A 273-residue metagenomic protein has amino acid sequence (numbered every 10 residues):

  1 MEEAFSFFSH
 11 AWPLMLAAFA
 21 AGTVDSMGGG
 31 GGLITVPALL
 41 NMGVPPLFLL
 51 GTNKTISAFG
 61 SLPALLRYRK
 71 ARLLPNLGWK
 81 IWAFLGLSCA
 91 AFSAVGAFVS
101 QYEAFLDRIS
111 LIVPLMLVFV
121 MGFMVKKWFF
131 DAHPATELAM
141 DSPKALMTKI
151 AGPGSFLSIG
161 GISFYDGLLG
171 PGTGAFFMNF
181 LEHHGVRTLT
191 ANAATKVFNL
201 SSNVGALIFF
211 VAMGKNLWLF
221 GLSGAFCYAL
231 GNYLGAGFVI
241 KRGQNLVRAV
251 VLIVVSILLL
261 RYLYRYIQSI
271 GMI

Functional and structural regions predicted by a protein language model:
M1-A17, A21, P37-P46, R67-L168 (+2 more regions): Juxtamembrane transmembrane-helix boundary motif
T23-G32, D166-T173: Short helix-coil transition sites and intra-membrane helix breaks within transmembrane domains of multi-pass
L47-G51, L189-K196: Small-residue hotspots at the loop-to-helix junctions and early N-terminal turns of transmembrane alpha-helices
T52-R67: Transmembrane alpha-helices of multi-pass small-molecule transport proteins
N53-S57, T195-N199, G221, A225: Short hydrophobic/aromatic, small-residue-rich stretches within specific transmembrane helices of secondary active
F119, A193-G205: Hydrophobic alpha-helical transmembrane segments of multi-pass integral membrane proteins, especially transporters
I159, S202-F209: Hydrophobic, membrane-inserted alpha-helices
